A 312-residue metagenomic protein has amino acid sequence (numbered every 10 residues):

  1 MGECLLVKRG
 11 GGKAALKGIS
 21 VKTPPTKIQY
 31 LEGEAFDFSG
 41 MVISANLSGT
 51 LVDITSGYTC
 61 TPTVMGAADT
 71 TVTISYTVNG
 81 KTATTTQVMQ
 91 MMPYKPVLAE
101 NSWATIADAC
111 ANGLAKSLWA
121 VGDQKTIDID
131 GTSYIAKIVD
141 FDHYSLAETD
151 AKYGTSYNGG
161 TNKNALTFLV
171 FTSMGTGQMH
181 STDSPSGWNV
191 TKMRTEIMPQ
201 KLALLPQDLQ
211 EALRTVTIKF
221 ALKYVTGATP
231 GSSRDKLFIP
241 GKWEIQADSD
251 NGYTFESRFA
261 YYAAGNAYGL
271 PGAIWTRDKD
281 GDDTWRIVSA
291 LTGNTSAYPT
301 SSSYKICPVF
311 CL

Functional and structural regions predicted by a protein language model:
M1-G2, A67, N79-T85, A297-I306: Extracellular interaction modules
M1-L16, K81-M92: Short, low-complexity N-terminal tether/leader segments at secretion or assembly junctions of large, surface-exposed
A15-L51: Solvent-exposed, low-complexity, repeat-rich "mucin-like" stalks and linkers
V21, G33, I43, C60 (+2 more regions): Extracellular/surface recognition and adhesion modules
E34-V42, G66-T71, W119-G122: A short, compositionally biased
S44-S48, S75-T77, D128, C311: A generic structural motif
T50-T82, Q87: Serine/threonine-rich, repeat-prone extracellular segments and beta-strand-based repeat modules of secreted/surface
M92-L312: Collagenous Gly-X-Y triple-helix signature in extracellular proteins
